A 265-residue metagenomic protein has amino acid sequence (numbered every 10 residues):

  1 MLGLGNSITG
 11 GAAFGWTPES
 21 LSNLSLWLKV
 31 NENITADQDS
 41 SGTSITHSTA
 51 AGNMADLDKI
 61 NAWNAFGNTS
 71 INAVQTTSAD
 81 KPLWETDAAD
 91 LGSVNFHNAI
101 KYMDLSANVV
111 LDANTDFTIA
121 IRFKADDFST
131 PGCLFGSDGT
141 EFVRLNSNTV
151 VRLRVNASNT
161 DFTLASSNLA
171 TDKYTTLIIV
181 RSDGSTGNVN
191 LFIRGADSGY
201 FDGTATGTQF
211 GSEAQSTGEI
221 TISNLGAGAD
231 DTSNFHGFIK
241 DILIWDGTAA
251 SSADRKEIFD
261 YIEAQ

Functional and structural regions predicted by a protein language model:
M1-L24, T35-H47, T204, K240-Q265: Extended recognition patches within non-cytosolic domains
L26-V30, A65, F117-D127, L177-I179 (+3 more regions): Short hydrophobic/aromatic patches on beta-strands that form ligand-binding or substrate-lining surfaces
D58-F66, S70, V74-L153, G184-N188 (+2 more regions): Extracellular glycan-recognition modules
I119, D172-S182, N190-L191: Short tryptophan-centered beta-strand motifs in secreted/extracellular beta-sheet-rich domains of glycan-recognition
E141, N159-L164, D197-T206: Surface-exposed loop/edge segments in extracytoplasmic proteins
R152-T176: Short, aromatic/His-centered strand-loop micro-motif at the edge of beta-sheets
R194-I220: Short, solvent-exposed beta-strand-to-loop segments that form ligand-recognition rims of beta-rich domains
A214-K240, I244, A249: Extracellular glycan-interaction patches encoded by glycine-rich segments
